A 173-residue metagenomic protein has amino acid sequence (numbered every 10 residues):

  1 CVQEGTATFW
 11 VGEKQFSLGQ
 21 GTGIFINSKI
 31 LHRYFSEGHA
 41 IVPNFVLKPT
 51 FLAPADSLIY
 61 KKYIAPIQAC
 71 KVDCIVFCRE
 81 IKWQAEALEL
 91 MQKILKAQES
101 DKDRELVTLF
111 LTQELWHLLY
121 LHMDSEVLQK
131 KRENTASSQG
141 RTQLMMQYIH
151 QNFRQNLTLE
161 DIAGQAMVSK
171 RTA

Functional and structural regions predicted by a protein language model:
C1-Q20: A short beta-strand-loop-beta hairpin characteristic of the jelly-roll/cupin
V2-Q3, N27, E37, N152: A short, compositionally biased micro-patch
E4-T6, K29, T50: Short loop segments at secondary-structure junctions
L18-L31: Conserved metal-binding segment of the jelly-roll/cupin
G21, T172-A173: Short hydrophobic/aromatic patch on the recognition helix
L31-K96, L121-E126: A hydrophobic/aromatic-rich effector-binding and dimerization subdomain of bacterial HTH-type transcriptional regulators
K71-Q84, A97-A166: Short, Lys/Arg-enriched, Trp-marked, Pro/Gly-tolerant hinge/linker segments that flank
S169: Helix-turn-helix DNA-binding motif, specifically the short coil turn and the N-cap/start of the second
